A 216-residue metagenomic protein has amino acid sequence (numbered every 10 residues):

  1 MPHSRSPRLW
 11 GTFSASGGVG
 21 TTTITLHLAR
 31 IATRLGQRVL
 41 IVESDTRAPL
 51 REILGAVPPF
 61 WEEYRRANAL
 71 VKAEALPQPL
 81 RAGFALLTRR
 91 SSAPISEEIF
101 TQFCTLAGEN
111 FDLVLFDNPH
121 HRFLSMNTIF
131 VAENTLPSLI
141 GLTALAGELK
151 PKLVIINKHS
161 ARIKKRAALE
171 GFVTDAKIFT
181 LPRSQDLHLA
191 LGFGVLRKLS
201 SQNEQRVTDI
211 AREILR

Functional and structural regions predicted by a protein language model:
M1-L9, D175-F179: Short boundary/hinge segments that flank catalytic cores
R5-T46, I53-L54, A107: Walker A/P-loop phosphate-binding motif and the immediately C-terminal alpha-helix
S14, I41-D112, Q185-F193: P-loop/Walker-type NTP enzyme "switch/lid" segment
Q37-R38, A211, L215: Hydrophobic packing positions in secondary structure, especially the a/d seam of long alpha-helical coiled coils
A56-W61, E148, E170-F172, V195-L199: Short, hinge-like loop/turn segments at secondary-structure boundaries
E97, T101, L136-L139, E204 (+1 more regions): Amphipathic alpha-helical transducer elements in NTP-driven molecular machines
T105-L113, N118-L189: Conserved catalytic-core segment of NTP-binding enzymes
L189-D209: C-terminal boundary of histidine-terminating zinc-finger modules
